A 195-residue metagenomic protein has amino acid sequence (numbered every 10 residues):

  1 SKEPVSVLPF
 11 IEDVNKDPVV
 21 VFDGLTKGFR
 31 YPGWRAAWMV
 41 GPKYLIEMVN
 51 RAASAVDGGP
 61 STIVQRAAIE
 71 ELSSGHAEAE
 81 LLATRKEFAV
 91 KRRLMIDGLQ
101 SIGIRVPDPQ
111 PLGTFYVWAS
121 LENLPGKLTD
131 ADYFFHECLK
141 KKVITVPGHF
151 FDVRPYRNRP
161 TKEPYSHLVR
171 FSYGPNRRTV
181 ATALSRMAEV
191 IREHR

Functional and structural regions predicted by a protein language model:
S1-R195: PLP-dependent class I/II
